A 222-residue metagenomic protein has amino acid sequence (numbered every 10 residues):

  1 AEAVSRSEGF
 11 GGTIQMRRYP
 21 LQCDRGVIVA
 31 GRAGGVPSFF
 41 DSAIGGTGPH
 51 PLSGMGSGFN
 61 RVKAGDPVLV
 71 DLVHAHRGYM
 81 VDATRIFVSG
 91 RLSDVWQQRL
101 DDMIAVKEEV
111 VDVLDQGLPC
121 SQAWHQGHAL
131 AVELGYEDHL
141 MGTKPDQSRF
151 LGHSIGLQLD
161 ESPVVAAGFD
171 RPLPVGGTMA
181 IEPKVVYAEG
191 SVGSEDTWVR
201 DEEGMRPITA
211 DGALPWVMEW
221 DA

Functional and structural regions predicted by a protein language model:
A1-A222: Active-site neighborhoods and metal-handling regions in enzymes and metal-associated proteins
